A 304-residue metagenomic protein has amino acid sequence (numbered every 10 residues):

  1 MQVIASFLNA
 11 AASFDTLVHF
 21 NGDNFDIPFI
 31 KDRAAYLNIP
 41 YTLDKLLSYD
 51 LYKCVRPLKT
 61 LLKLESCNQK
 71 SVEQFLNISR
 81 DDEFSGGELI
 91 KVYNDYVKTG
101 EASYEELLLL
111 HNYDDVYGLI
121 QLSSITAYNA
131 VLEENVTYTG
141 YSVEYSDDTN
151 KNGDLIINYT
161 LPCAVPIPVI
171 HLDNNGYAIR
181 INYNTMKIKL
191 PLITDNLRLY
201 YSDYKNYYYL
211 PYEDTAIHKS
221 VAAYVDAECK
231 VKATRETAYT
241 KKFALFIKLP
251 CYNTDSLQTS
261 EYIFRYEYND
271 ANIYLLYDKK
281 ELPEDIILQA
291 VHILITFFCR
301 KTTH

Functional and structural regions predicted by a protein language model:
M1-H304: DEDD superfamily 3′-5′ metal-dependent exonuclease/proofreading module
